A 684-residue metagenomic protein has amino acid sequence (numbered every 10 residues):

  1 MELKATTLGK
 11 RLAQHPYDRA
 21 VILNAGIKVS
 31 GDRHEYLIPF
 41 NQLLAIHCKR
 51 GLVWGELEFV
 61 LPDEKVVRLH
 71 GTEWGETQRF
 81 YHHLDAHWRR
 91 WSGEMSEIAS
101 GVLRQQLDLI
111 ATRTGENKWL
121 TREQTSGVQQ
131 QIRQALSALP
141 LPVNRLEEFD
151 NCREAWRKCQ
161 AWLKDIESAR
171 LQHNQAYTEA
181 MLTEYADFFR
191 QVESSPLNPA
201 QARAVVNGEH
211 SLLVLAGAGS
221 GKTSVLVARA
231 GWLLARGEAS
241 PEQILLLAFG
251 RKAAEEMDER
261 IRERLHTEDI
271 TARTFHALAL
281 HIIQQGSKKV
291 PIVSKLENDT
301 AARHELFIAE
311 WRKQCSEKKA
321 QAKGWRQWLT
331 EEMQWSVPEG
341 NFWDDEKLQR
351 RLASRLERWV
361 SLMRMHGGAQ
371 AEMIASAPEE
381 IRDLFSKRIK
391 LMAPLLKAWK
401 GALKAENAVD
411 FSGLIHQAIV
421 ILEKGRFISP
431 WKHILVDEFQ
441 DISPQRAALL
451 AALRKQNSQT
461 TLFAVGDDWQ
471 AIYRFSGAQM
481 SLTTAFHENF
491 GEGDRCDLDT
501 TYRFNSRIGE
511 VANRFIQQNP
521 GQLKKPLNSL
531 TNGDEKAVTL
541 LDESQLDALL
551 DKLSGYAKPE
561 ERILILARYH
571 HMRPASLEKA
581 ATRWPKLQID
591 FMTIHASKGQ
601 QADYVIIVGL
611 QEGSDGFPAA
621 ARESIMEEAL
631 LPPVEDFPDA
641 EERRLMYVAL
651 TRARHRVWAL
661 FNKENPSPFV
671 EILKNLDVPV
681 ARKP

Functional and structural regions predicted by a protein language model:
M1-R19: Anionic N-terminal interaction surfaces
L23, R33, L37, L44-L52 (+4 more regions): P-loop NTPase Walker
G127, L136-R153, Q160-A218, S224 (+6 more regions): Conserved helicase NTPase motor core
V143-R170, N174-A176, L182, L234-A408: A basic/glycine-biased coupling hinge at the interface between accessory DNA-binding modules
L213, S220-L226, E492-D494, T500-L587: Helicase P-loop NTPase motor core
S386-I389, A393, G533, E543-Q588 (+3 more regions): Accessory C-terminal helicase-associated subdomains
H433, K558-E560, L587-Q588, K598-K663 (+2 more regions): Conserved helicase C-terminal RecA-like lobe
P444-E535, D677-A681: Conserved RecA-like helicase ATPase core segment that couples NTP binding/hydrolysis to strand translocation
